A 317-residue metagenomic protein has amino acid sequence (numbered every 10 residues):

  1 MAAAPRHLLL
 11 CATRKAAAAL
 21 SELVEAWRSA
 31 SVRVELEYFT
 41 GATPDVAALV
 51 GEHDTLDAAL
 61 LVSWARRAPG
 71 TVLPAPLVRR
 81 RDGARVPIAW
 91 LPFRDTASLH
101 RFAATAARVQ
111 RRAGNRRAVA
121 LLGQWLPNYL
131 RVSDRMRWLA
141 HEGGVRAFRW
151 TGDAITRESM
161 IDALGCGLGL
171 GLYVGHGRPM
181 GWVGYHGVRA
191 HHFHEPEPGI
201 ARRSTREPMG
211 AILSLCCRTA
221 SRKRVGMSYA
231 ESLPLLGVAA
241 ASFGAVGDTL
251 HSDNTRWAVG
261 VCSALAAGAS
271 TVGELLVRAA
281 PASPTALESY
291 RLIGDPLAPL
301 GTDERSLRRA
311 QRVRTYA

Functional and structural regions predicted by a protein language model:
A2-R6, L23-G143: Structured catalytic cores of large enzymes
P5-R6, P44, G114-V119, G143-V145 (+3 more regions): Loop/turn elements at helix/coil->beta-strand transitions in domains of secreted/extracellular proteins
L10-K15, V50-H53, S63, L121-P127 (+3 more regions): Structural motif
A16-E25, Y129-R137, G226, A230 (+2 more regions): Short, highly selective alpha-helical patches that border small-molecule cofactor pockets in redox/cofactor-processing
E35-G41, A147-I155, V246-G247: Short beta->alpha junction loops
R66-R112, V174, P179-W257: Catalytic cores of nucleophile-dependent amide-cleaving enzymes
L126-C166: Extracellular/periplasmic Venus flytrap/periplasmic-binding protein
L215, T219-A317: Active-site-proximal C-terminal subdomain of hydrolase catalytic domains
